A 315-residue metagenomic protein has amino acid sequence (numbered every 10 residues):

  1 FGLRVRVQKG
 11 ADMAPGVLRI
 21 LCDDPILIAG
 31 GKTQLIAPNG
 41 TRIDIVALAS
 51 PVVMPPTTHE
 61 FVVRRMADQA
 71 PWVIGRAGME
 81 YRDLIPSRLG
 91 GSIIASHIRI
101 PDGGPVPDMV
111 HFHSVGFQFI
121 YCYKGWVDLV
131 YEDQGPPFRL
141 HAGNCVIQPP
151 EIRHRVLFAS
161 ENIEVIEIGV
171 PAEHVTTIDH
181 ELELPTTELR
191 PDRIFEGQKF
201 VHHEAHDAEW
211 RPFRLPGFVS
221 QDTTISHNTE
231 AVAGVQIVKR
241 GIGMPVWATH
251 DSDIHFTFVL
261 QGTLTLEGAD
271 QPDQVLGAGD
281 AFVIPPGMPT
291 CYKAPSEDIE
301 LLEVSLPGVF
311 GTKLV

Functional and structural regions predicted by a protein language model:
F1-I36, T41, F119-Y123, F256-L260: Vicinal oxygen chelate
M13-P15, L89-I93, G104-F119, D133-G135 (+3 more regions): A short beta-loop-beta micro-motif enriched in histidine and acidic residues
A14-L18, A29-G31, I100-P105, P136-L140 (+4 more regions): A cross-kingdom feature marking solvent-exposed beta-strand/loop segments within repeated, beta-rich binding/scaffold
D44-G103, V175-K239, L314-V315: A short, N-terminal "cap"/entry segment at the start of jelly-roll beta-barrel domains of the cupin/DSBH fold
L84, Y131-I152, G268-P289: Short acidic-glycine-tyrosine-enriched beta hairpin
P86, I98-D102, H111-L129, I168-P171 (+3 more regions): Short, conserved beta-strand element in jelly-roll/cupin
